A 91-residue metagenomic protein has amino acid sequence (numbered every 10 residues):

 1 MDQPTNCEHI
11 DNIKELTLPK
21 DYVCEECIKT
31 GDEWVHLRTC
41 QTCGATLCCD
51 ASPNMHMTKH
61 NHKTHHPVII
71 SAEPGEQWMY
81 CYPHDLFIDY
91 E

Functional and structural regions predicted by a protein language model:
Q3-I13, P19-E25, T30, T46-E91: Cys/His-rich, Zn2+-coordinating zinc-finger modules
D32-Q41: Canonical RING-type zinc finger of E3 ubiquitin-protein ligases
